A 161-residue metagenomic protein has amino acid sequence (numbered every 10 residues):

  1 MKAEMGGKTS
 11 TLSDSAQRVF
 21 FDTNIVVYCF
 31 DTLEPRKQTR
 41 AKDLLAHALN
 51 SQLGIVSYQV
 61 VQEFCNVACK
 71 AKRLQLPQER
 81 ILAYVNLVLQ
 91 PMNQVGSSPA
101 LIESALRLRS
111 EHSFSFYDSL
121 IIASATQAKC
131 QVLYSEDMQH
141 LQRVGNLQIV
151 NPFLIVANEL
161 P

Functional and structural regions predicted by a protein language model:
M1-D14, I122-P161: Acidic, PIN/NYN-like endoribonuclease modules and their adjacent C-terminal/linker elements
M1-V56, A71-E79, V156-P161: Short, well-structured N-terminal submotif of metal-dependent ribonuclease cores
V56-Y58, Y134: Short beta-strand segments at enzyme active-site cores
Y58-Q62, Y84-S110: Acidic catalytic patch
A68, K72-M92: Helix-adjacent hinge/juxtasegments
